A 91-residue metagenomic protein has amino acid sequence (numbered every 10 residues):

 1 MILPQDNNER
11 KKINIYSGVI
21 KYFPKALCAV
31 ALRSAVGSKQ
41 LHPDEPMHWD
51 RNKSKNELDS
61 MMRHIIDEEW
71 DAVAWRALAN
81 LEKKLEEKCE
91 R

Functional and structural regions predicted by a protein language model:
M1-R91: Intrinsically disordered, low-complexity regulatory regions that flank transcription factor DNA-binding cores
